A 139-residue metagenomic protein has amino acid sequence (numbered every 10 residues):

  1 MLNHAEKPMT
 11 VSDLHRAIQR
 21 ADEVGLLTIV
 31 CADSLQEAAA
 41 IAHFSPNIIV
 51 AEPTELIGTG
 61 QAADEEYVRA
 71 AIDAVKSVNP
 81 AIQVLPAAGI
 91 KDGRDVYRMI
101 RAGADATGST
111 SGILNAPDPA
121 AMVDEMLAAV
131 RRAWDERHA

Functional and structural regions predicted by a protein language model:
M1, Q83-G89, G108: Glycine-rich anion-binding loop/nest that anchors nucleotide
M1-K7, R16-I29: Active-site entrance/lid segments in N-terminal catalytic domains of soluble metabolic enzymes
M1-V11, I49-Q61, A102-V123: Glycine-rich phosphate-binding active-site loops on the catalytic face of alpha/beta enzymes
L14-E23, A63-E65, I113-A139: C-terminal helical cap(s) of enzyme catalytic domains, especially alpha/beta-barrels
R20-N79, L85: Active-site rim beta-loop-alpha module in soluble metabolic enzymes
A32-S45, G89-S109: Catalytic cores of alpha/beta
Q36, N79, Y97, S111-P119: Metal-centered catalytic cores of metalloenzymes
D73, Y97, D124: Active-site phosphate/pyrophosphate- and oxyanion-stabilizing loops and adjacent acidic/basic residues in soluble
